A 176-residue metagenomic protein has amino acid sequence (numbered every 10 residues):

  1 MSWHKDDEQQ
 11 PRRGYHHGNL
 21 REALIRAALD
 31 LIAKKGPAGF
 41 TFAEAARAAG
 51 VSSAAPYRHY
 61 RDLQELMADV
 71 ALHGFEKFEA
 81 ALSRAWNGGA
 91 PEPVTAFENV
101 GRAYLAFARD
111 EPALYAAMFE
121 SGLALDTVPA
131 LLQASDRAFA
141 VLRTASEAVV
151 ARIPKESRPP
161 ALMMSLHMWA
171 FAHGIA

Functional and structural regions predicted by a protein language model:
M1-N19: N-terminal intrinsically disordered/low-complexity leader segments
A23, A27, L31-E65, D69: Helix-turn-helix
L24-I32, G74, F78, Y104: Short hydrophobic clusters on alpha-helical segments that form packing/core surfaces in small helical domains
I32, M67-G74, M118, A134-S135: Alpha-helical DNA-contacting segments of helix-turn-helix folds
T41, A116-F119, D126-T127: Short, hydrophobic secondary-structure boundary micro-motifs
H73-F97, P129, Q133-D136: Amphipathic alpha-helical linker/stalk segments
S83, D126-R152, L162-L166: Amphipathic alpha-helical packing segments from all-alpha helical-bundle domains
E98-E120, L132, W169-A176: Helical hydrophobic small-molecule/effector-binding pocket
